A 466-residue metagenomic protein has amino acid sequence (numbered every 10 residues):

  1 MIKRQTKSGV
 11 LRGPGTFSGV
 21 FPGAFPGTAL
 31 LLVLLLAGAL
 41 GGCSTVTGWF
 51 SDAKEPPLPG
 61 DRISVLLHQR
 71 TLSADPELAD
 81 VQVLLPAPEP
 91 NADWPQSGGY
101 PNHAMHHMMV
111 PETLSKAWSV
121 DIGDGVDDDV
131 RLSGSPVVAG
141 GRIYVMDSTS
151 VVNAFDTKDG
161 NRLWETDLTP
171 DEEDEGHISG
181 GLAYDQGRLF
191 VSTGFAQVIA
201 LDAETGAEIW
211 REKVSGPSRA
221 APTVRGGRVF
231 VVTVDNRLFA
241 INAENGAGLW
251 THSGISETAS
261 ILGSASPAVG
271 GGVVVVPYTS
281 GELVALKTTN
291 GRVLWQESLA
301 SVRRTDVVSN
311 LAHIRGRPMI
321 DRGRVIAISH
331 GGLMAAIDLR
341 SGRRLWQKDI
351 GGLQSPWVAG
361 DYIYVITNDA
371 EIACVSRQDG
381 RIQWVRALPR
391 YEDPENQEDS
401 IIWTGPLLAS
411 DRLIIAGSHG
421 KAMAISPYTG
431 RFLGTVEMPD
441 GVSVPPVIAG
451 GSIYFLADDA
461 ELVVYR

Functional and structural regions predicted by a protein language model:
A39-G42: C-terminal motif of bacterial Sec signal peptides marking the signal peptidase cleavage site
S44-T47: Bacterial signal peptide processing site
P56-A74, D80-A117: Blade/loop signatures of beta-propeller domains
W118-V137, E165-A183, I209-R225, G248-G270 (+4 more regions): Extracytoplasmic beta-rich repeat domains
D147, H177, T193-G194, T233-V234 (+6 more regions): Structural signature of WD-repeat beta-propellers
D156-D159, D202-T205, N242-G246, T288-N290 (+3 more regions): Short loop/turn segments that connect beta-strands within beta-propeller blades
